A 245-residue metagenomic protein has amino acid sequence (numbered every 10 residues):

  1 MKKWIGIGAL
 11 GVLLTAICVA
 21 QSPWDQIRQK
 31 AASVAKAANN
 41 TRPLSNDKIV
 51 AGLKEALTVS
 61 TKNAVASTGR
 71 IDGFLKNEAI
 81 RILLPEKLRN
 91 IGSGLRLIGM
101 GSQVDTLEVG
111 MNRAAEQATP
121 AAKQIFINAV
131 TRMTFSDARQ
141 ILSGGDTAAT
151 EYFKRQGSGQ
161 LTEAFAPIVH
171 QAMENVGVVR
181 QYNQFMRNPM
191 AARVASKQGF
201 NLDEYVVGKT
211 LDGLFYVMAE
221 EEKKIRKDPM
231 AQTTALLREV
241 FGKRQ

Functional and structural regions predicted by a protein language model:
M1-W4: Positively charged n-region of N-terminal signal peptides that target proteins for export
I7-A16: Bacterial N-terminal signal peptides
P23-E108: N-terminal Sec/ER secretory leader and immediately downstream segment of secreted/extracellular precursors
D25-N40, T210-Q245: A cross-kingdom marker for long, charged
A51-A66, D105, P120, Q124 (+7 more regions): Hydrophobic alpha-helical segments involved in membrane association or supramolecular assembly
A64, T134, P229: Residue-level signature of catalytic and energy-coupling elements of molecular machines, predominantly ATP/GTP-dependent
M100-A172: Mid-length scaffold segments of soluble, non-membrane domains
I168-K209, L214: An amphipathic alpha-helical core segment
